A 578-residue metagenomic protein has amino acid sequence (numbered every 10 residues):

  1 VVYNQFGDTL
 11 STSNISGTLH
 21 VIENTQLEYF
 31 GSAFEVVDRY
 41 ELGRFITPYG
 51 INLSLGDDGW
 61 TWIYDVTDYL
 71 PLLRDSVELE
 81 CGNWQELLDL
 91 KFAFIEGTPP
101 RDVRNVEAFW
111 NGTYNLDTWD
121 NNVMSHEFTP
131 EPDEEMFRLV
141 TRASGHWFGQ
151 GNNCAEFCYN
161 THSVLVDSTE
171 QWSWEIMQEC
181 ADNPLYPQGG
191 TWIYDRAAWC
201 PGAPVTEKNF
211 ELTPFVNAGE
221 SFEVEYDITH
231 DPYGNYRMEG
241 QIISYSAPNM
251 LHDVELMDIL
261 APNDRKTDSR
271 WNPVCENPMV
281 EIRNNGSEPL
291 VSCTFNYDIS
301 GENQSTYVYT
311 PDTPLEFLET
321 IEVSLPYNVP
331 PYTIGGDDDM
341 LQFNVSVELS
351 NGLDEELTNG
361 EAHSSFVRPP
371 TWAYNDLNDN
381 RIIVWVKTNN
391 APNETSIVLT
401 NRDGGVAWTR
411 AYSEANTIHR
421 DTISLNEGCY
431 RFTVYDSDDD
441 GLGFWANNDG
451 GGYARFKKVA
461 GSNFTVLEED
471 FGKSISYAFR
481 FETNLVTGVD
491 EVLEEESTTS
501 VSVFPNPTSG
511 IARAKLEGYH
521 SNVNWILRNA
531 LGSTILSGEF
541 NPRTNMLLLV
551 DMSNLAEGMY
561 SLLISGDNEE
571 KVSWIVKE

Functional and structural regions predicted by a protein language model:
V1-E276, N285-E288, N328, L353 (+2 more regions): Extracellular/secretory-pathway and virion-surface proteins
F34, I46, Q178-E179, N183-A218 (+2 more regions): Loop and turn regions of beta-sandwich accessory domains that flank beta-strands and are enriched in small/polar
Y69-R74, P330-Q342, D439-A446, G558: Short glycine/proline/serine/threonine-rich loop/turn segments at secondary-structure transition edges
Q150-H162, S292-T294, N390-T395, W445-G452: Short coil-to-beta strand junction motifs in C2/discoidin
P248-W271, R368-N380, R480-F504, G510: Residue-level detector of functionally pivotal "anchor" positions at catalytic/ligand-binding pockets or at interdomain
E302-D337: Intrinsically disordered, low-complexity Pro/Gly/Ser/Thr-rich segments with frequent PxxP/GP/PP motifs and embedded
P330-P370: Terminal connector regions
V398-L399, V492-F504, T508-E578: C-terminal outer-membrane/trafficking sorting elements
